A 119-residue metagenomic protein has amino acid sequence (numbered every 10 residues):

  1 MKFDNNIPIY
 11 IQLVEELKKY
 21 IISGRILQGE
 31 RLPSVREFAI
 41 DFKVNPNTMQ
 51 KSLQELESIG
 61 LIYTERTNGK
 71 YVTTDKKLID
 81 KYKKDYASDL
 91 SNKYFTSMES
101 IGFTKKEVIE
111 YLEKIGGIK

Functional and structural regions predicted by a protein language model:
M1-R31, E37, D85-K119: Extreme N-terminal segment that seeds HTH/winged-HTH DNA-binding domains in transcriptional regulators
N6-Q12, V44-L53, E65-Y71: Short, mixed-charge, low-aromatic patches
G24, G29, G60, T67-G69: Glycine-centered flexibility sites
R31-Y63: N-terminal helix-turn-helix
L32, T64-V72, K76-K77: Short, Lys/Arg-rich nucleic-acid/phosphate-binding segment
F42, K76-K77, I118-K119: Short secondary-structure transition/capping segments
T73-D85, N92: A surface-exposed regulatory interaction patch that couples sensing to output across bacterial transport/metabolic
